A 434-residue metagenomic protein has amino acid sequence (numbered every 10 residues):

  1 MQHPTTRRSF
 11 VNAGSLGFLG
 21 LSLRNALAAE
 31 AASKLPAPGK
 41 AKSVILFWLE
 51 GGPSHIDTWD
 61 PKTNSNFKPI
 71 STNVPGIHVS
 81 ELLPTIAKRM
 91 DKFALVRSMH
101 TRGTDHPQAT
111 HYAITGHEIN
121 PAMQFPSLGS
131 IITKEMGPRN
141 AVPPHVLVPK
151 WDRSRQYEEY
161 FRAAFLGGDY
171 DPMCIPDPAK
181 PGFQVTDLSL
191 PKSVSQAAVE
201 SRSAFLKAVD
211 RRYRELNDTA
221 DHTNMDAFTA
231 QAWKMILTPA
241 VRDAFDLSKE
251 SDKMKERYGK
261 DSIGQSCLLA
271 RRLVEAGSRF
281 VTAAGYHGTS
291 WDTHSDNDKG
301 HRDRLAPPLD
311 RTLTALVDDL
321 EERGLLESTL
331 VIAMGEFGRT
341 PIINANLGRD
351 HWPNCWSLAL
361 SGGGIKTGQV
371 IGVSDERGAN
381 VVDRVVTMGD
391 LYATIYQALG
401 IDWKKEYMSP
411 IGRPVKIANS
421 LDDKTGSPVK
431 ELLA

Functional and structural regions predicted by a protein language model:
M1-A434: Ligand-binding pockets and gating/stacking loops
